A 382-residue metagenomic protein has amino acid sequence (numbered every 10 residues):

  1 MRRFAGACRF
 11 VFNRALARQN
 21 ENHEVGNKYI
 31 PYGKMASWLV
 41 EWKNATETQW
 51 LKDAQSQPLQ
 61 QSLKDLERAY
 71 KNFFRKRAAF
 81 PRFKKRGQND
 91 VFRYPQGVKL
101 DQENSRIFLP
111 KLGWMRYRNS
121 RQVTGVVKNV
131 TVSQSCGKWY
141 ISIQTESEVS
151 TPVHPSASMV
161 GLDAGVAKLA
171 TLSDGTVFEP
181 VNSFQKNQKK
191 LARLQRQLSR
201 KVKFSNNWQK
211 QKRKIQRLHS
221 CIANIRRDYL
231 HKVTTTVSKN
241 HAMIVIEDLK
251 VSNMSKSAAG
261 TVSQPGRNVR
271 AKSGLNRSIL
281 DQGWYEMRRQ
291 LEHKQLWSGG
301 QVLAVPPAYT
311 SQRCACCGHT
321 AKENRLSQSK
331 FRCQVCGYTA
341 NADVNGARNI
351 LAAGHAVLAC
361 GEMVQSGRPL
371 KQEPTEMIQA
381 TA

Functional and structural regions predicted by a protein language model:
M1-L59: Gly/serine-rich nucleotide phosphate-binding loop at the start of the catalytic core of nucleotide/ADP-ribose-handling
A15, S62-F73, V344-G354: Stable alpha-helical structural segments in soluble proteins, enriched in small hydrophobic residues
L16, N20-H23, Y70, F74-P81 (+2 more regions): Long, hydrophobic, amphipathic alpha-helical segments used as structural scaffolds
N22-M35, K76, P152-P155, K201-W208: Short, glycine- and charge-enriched coil/turn segments that flank and shape catalytic ligand pockets
Y29, G33, Q57-Q60, K64 (+3 more regions): An alpha-helix initiation/capping motif
G33-S135, G260, R277: Acidic carboxylate diad motif detector
K111, N119-V126, Q134-A382: Positively charged, helix-rich recognition surfaces that bind polyanionic ligands
